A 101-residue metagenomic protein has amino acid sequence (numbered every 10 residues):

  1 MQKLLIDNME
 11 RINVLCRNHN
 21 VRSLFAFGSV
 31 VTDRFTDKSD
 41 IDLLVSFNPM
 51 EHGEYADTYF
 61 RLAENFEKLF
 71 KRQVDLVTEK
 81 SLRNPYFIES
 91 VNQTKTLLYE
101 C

Functional and structural regions predicted by a protein language model:
M1-F25, V31-D37, M50-C101: Catalytic core of pol beta-like nucleotidyltransferases
S39-I41: Change "...and in nucleic-acid phosphodiester-cleaving endonucleases..." to "...and in nucleic-acid processing enzymes
L44-N48: Short hydrophobic/aromatic beta-strand micro-patches that form the beta-sheet surface supporting nucleotide- or nucleic
